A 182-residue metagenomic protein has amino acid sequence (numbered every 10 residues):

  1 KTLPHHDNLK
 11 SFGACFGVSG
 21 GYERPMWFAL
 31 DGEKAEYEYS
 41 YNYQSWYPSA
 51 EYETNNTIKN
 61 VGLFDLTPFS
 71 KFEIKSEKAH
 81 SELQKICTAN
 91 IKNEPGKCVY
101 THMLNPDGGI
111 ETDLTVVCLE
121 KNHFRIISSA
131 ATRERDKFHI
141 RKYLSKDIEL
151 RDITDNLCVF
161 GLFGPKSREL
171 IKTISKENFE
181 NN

Functional and structural regions predicted by a protein language model:
K1-N182: Glycine/proline-enriched, intrinsically flexible loops and inter-domain linkers
